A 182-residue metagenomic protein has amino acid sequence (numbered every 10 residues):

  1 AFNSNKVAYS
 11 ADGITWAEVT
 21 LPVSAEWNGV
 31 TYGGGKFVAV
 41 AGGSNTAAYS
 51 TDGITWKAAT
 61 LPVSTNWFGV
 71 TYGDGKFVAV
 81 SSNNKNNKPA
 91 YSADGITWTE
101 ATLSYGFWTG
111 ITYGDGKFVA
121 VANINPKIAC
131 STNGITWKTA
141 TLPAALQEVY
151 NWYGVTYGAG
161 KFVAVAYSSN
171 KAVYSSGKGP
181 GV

Functional and structural regions predicted by a protein language model:
A1-A11, G177-V182: Low-complexity/repetitive intrinsically disordered segments
A1-N3, V40-G43, V80-N83, V121-N123 (+1 more regions): Recurrent small/Gly-Pro-centered beta-turn motifs in extracellular repeat architectures
N5, I14, N45-T46, I54 (+5 more regions): Repetitive beta-architecture junctions, highlighting loop-to-beta-strand starts across blade-like repeats
S10, S50, S92, S131 (+1 more regions): Conserved Ser/Thr-centered positions that define the repeating blades of beta-propeller domains
E18-V23, A59-V63, E100-Y105, A140-L146: Short loop/turn motifs that cap or connect beta-strands within the blades of beta-propeller-type repeat domains
A25-Y32, T65-Y72, G106-Y113, V149-G158: Repeated scaffold domains used in trafficking and secretory/extracellular systems, primarily beta-propellers
G35-A39, G75-A79, K117-A120, G160-A164: Entry beta-strands of beta-propeller and related beta-repeat scaffolds
W152-V182: Blade-level signature of beta-propeller repeat domains, shared across WD40, Kelch, NHL, RCC1 and BNR/Asp-box propellers
